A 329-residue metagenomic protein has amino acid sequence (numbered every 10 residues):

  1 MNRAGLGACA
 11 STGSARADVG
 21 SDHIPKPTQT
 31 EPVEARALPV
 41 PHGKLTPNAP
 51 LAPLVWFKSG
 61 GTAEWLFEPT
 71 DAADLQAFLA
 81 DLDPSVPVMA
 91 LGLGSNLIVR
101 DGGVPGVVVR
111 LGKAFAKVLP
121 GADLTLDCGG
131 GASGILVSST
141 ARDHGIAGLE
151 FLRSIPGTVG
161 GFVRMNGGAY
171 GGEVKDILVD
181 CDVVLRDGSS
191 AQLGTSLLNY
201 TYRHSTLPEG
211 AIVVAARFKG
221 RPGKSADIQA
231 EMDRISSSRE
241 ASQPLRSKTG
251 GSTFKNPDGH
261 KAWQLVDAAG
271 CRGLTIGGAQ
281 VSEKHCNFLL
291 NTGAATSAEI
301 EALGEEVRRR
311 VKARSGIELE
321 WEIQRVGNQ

Functional and structural regions predicted by a protein language model:
M1-V40: Intrinsic disorder/low-complexity segments
L38-V159, A169: Anion-binding (especially nucleotide phosphate/pyrophosphate-binding) glycine-rich loop and adjoining beta-alpha core
T46-P47, L97, V184-E305, R309-Q329: Phosphate/pyrophosphate- and phosphate-bearing ligand-binding catalytic cores of soluble enzymes
L66, D127, D180-D182, A215-R217: Beta-strand secondary-structure signal
L97, S138-A141, L149-R153, N166-E173 (+3 more regions): A generic local secondary-structure boundary/capping motif
P105-V107, V179, V214: Change "...and in nucleic-acid phosphodiester-cleaving endonucleases..." to "...and in nucleic-acid processing enzymes
A116-V118, V179-V183: Short polybasic amphipathic segments
